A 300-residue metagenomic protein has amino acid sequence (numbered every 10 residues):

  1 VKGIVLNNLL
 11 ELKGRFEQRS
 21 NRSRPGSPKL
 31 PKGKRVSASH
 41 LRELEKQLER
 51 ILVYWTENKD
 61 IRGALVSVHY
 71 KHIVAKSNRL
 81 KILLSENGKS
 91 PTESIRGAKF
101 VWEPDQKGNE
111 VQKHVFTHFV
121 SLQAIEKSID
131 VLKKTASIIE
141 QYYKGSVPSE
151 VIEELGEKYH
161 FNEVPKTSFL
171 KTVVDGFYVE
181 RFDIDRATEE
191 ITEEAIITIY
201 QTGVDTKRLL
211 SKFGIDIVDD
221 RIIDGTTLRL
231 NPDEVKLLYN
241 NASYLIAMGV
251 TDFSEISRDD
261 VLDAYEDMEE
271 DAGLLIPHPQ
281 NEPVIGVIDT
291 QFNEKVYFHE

Functional and structural regions predicted by a protein language model:
K2-I51, G88-P277: Autoinhibitory propeptides
Q47-R50, Y54-R62: Feature 3881 marks metal-assisted phosphotransfer/nuclease machinery and their flanking interaction elements
D60-H72, I82, T117, T192-T202: Short, hydrophobic/proline-enriched secondary-structure or compact coil segments at domain edges
V66-V68, I197, L228, M248 (+2 more regions): Generic structural hydrophobic/aromatic packing signal, biased to beta-strands
E269-E300: Acidic-leg catalytic submotif of subtilisin-like serine proteases
